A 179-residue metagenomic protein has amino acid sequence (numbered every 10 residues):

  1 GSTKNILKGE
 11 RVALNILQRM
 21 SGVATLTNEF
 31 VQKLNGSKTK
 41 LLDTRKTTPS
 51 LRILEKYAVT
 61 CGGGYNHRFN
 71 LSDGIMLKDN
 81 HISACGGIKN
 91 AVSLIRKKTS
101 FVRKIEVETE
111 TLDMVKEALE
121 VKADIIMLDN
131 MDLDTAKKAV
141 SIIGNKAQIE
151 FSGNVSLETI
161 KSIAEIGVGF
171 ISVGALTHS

Functional and structural regions predicted by a protein language model:
G1-V121, I125, D134-I142, Q148-E150 (+2 more regions): Acidic/glycine-rich phosphate/pyrophosphate-binding loops and surrounding catalytic core that coordinate Mg2+
N130, G153, A175: Short secondary-structure boundary segments
L157: Cys/His-rich Zn2+-binding cysteine-cluster or related metal-binding knuckle/ribbon modules and their
